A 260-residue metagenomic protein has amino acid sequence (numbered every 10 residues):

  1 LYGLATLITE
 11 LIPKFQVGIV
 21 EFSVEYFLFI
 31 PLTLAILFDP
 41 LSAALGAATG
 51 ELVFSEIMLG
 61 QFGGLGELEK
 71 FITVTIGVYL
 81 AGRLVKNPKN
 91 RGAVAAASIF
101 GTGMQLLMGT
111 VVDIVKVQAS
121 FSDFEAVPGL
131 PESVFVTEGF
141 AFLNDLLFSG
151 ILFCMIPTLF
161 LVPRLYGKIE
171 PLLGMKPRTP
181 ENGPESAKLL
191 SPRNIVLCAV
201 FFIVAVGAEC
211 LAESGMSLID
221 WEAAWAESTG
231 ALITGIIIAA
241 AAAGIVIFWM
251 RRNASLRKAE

Functional and structural regions predicted by a protein language model:
L1-F38, S42: Hydrophobic transmembrane alpha-helices
Y2, A43-E56: Small-polar-interrupted transmembrane alpha-helices in polytopic inner-membrane proteins
L7-E21, G50-A81: Interfacial aromatic-anchored transmembrane helix boundaries in multi-pass membrane proteins
K14-F22, K89-A239: Membrane-embedded alpha-helical hairpins and interfacial helices in multi-pass inner-membrane proteins
T33-A47, V85-G92: Membrane-helix interface "capping/anchor" motifs
A35, G77-V85, P163-Y166: Hydrophobic transmembrane alpha-helices
G46, L68-I72, A93-F100: Cytoplasmic-side transmembrane-helix entry/capping segments in multi-pass membrane proteins
R164-L172, I247-A259: Membrane-interface capping segments at transmembrane-helix boundaries
